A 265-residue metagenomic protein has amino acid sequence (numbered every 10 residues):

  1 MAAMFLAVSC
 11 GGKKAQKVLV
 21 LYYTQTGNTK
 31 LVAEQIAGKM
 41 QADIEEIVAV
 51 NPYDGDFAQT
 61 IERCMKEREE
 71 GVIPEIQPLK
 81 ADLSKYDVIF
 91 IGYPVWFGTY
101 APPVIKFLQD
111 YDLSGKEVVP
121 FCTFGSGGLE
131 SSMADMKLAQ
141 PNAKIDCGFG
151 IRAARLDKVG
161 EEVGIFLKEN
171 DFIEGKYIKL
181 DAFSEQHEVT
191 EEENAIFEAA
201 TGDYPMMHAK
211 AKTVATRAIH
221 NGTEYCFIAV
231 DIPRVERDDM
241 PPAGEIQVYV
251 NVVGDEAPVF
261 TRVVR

Functional and structural regions predicted by a protein language model:
M1-A7: Bacterial N-terminal signal peptides
C10-D203, M240, G244, V253-R265: Active-site-proximal alpha-helix that buttresses catalytic centers in soluble enzyme cores
D203-T213: A short, amphipathic edge element
A211-E245: Exposed beta-strand-loop-beta-strand "reactive/processing" segments of non-cytosolic proteins
